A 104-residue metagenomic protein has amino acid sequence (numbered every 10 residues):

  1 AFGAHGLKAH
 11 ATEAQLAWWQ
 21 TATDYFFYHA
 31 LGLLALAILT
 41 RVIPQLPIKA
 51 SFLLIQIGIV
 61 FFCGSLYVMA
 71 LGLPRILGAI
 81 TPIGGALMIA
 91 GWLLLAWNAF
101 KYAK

Functional and structural regions predicted by a protein language model:
A1-A4, K49-V68: Small-polar-interrupted transmembrane alpha-helices in polytopic inner-membrane proteins
A4-W18, S65-A86: Interfacial helix-loop-helix junctions of multi-pass membrane proteins
G6-T12, A35-L53, L71-P74, Y102-K104: Juxtamembrane membrane-water interface segments of multi-pass membrane proteins, especially cytoplasmic-side
A17-V42, I55-C63: Core segments of alpha-helical transmembrane spans in multipass integral membrane proteins
G32, T81, G85-W92: Alpha-helical transmembrane segments that form the membrane-embedded catalytic/substrate-binding core of multi-pass
A37, L66-M69, W92-L95: Structural signal for membrane-spanning alpha-helices in multi-pass inner-membrane proteins, emphasizing helix cores
G91-K104: Membrane-water interface at the C-terminal end of transmembrane alpha helices
